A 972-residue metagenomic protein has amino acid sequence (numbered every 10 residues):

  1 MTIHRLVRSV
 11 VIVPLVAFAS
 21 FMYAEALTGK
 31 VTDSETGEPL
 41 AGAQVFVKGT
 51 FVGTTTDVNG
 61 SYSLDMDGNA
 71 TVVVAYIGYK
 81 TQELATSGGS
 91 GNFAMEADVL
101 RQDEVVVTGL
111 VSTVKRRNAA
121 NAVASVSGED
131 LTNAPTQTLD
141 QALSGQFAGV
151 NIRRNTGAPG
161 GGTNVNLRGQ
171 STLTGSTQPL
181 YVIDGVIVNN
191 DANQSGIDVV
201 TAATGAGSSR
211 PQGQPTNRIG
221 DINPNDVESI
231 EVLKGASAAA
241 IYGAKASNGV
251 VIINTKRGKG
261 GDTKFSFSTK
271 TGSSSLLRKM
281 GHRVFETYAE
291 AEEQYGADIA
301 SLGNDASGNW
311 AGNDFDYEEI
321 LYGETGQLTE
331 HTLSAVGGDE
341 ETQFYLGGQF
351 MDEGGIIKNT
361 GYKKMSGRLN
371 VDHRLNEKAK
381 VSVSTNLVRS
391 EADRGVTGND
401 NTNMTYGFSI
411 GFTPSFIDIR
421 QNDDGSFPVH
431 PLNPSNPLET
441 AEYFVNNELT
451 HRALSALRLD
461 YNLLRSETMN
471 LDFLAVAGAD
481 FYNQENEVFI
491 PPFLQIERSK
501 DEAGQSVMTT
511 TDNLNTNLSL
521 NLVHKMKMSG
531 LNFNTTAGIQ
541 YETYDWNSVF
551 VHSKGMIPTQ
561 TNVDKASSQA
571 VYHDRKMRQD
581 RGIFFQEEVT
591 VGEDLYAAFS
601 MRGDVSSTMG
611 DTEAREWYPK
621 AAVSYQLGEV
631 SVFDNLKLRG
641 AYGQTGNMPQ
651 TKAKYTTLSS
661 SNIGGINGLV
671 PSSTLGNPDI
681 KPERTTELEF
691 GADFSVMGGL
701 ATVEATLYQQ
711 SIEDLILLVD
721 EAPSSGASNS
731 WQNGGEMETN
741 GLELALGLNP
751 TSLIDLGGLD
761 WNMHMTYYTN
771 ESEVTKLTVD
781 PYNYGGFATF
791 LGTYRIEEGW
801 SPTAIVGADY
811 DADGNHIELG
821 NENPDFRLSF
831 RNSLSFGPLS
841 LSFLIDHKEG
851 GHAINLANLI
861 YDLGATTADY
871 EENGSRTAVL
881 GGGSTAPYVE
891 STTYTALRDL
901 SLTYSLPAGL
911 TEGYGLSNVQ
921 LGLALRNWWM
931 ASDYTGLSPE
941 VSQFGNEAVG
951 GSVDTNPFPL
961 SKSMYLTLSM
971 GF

Functional and structural regions predicted by a protein language model:
T32-T36, A41-K48, T71-K80, S87-T132 (+2 more regions): Short, acidic, small-residue-rich periplasmic hinge/interaction motif at the N-terminus of Gram-negative outer-membrane
Q44-S61, V106-A134, G160-N164, G196-G213 (+2 more regions): N-terminal periplasmic "start-of-domain" segments of outer-membrane beta-barrel proteins
Q146, A158-T163, L173-Y181, V188-N223 (+5 more regions): Residues embedded in well-ordered regular secondary structure
S275-S301, V388-V429, L636-S661, T769-A808 (+2 more regions): A surface-exposed, glycine/aromatic-enriched loop/edge motif typical of exported proteins
L276, W310-Y322, G326-Q349, E353-T360 (+7 more regions): Flexible loop and strand-edge segments within Gram-negative outer membrane beta-barrel domains
Q294-N309, G665-S672, S711-M737, A745 (+7 more regions): Surface-exposed, extracytoplasmic segments of Gram-negative outer-membrane nutrient-acquisition systems
G308-V336, P491, K500-Y596, Y642 (+5 more regions): Outer-membrane beta-barrel transmembrane domain signature of Gram-negative proteins, especially the mid-to-C-terminal
E324-E340, Q349-M351, P437-N486, V507-K527 (+11 more regions): Outer-membrane beta-barrel transmembrane strands
